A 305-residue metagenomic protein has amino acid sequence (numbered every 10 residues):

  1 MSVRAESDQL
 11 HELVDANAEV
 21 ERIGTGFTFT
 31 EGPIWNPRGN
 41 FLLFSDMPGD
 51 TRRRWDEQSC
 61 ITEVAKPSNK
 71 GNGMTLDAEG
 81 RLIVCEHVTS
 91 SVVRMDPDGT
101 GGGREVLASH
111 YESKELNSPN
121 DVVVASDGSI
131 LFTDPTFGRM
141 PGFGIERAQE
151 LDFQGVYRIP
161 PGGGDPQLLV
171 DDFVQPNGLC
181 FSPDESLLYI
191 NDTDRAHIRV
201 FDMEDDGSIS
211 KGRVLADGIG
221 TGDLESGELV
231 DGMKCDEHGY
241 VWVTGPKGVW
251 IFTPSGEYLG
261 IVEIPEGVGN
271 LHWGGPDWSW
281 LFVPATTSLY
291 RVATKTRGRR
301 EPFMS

Functional and structural regions predicted by a protein language model:
M1-E21, G49, I209, E301-S305: Blade/loop signatures of beta-propeller domains
E19-G24, S59-A65, E105-E112, D165-D171 (+2 more regions): A short beta-strand motif characteristic of beta-propeller blades
T25-N40, P67-E86, S91, E112-I130 (+5 more regions): Beta-rich, blade/repeat-based domains predominating in secreted/periplasmic proteins but also intracellular
M47, H87, P135-F137, T193 (+4 more regions): Short loop/turn segments immediately following the C-termini of beta-strands
T51-R53, S91-V93, Q154-Y157, H197-R199 (+2 more regions): A short loop-to-beta-strand structural motif that recurs across blades of beta-propeller domains
P97-G99, V200-I209, T294-E301: Short loop/turn segments immediately following beta-strands, especially the blade-tip and inter-blade linker loops
F132-L151, T294: Short, conserved, GDST-rich strand-edge loop motifs in beta-rich repeat architectures
N270-S305: Blade-level signature of beta-propeller repeat domains, shared across WD40, Kelch, NHL, RCC1 and BNR/Asp-box propellers
